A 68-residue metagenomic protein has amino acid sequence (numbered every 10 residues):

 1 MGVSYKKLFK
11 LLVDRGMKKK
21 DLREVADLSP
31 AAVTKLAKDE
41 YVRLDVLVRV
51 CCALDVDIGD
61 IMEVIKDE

Functional and structural regions predicted by a protein language model:
M1-K20: A short, Lys/Arg-rich alpha-helix, primarily the initiator
L12, R23, C51: The alpha-helix within a helix-turn-helix
K20, A31, G59: Key DNA-contact positions within bacterial/archaeal DNA-binding proteins
L28-V42: Recognition helix of helix-turn-helix/homeodomain-like DNA-binding domains that insert into the DNA major groove
D39-C52: Short, basic-rich loop-to-helix N-cap that marks the start of a DNA-contacting helix
D55-E68: Short C-terminal boundary/hinge segments that cap the last helix of small helical domains
